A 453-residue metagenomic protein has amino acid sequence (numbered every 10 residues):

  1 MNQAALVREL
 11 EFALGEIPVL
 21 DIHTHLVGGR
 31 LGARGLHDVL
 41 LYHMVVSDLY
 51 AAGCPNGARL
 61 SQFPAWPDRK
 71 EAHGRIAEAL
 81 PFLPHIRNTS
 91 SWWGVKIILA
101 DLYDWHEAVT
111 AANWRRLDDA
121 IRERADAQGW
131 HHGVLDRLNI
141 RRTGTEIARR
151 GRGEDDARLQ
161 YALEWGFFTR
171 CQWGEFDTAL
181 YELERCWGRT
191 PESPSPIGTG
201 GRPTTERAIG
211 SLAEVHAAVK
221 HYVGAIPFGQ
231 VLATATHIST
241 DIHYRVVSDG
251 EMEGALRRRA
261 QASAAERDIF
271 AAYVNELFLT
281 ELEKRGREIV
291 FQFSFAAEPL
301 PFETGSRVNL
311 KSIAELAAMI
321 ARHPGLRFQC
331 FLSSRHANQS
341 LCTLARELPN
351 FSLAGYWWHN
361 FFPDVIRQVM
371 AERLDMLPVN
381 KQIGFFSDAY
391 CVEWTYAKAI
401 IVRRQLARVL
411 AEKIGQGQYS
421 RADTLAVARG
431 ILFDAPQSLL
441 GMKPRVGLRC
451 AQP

Functional and structural regions predicted by a protein language model:
N2-E281, L326, A345-P453: Metal-cofactor-binding active-site regions of metalloenzymes
A262-L353: Long, well-ordered mid-to-C-terminal structural blocks that present hydrophobic/aromatic surfaces
